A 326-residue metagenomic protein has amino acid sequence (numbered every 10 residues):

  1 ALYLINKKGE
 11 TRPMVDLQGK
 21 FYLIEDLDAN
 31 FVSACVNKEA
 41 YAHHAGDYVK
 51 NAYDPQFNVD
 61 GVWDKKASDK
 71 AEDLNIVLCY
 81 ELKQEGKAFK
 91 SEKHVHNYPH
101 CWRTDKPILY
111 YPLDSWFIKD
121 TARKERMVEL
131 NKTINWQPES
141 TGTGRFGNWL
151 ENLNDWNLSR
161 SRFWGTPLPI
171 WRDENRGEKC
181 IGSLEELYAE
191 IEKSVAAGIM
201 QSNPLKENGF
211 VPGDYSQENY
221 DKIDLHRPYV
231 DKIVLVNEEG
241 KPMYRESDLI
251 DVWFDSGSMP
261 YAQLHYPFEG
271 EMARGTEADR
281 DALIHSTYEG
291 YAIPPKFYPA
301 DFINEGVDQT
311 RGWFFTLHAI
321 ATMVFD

Functional and structural regions predicted by a protein language model:
A1-D326: Non-cofactor substrate-recognition interfaces
